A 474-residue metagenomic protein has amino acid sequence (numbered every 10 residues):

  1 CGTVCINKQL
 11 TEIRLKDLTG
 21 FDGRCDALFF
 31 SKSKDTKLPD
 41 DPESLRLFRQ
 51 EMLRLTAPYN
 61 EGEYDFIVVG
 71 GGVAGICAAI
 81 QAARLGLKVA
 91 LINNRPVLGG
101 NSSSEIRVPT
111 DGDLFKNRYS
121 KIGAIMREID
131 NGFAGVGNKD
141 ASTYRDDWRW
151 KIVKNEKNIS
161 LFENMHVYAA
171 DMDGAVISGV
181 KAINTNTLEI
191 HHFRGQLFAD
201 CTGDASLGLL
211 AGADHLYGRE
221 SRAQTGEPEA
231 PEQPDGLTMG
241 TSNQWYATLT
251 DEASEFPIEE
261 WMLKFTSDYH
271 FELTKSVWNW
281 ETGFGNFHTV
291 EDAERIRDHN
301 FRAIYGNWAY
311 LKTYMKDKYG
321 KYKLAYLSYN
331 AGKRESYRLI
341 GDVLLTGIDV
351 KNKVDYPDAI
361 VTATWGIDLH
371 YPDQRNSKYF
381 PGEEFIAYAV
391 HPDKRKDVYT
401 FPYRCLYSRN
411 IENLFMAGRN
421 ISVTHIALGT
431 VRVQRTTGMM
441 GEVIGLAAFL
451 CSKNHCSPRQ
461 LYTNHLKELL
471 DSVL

Functional and structural regions predicted by a protein language model:
C1-Y59: Extracytoplasmic
L53-N60, N101, N164, Y168-A169 (+2 more regions): Flavin (FAD/FMN)-binding glycine-rich loop and adjacent Rossmann-like elements that form
P58-G72: Beta1/beta-strand and adjacent pyrophosphate-binding region of the FAD-binding site in flavoprotein oxidoreductases
G75: N-terminal Rossmann-fold NAD(P) dinucleotide-binding loop
Q81, L87-K88, N93-D173, L216 (+1 more regions): Conserved N-terminal/central alpha/beta ligand/cofactor-binding core
